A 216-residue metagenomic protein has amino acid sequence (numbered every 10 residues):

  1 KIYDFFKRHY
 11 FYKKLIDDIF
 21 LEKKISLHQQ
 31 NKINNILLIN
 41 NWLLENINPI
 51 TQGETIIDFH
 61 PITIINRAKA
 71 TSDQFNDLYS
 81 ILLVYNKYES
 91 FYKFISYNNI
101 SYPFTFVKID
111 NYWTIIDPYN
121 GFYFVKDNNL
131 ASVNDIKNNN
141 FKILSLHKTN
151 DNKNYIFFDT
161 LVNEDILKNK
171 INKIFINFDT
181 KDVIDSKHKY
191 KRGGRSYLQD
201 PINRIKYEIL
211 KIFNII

Functional and structural regions predicted by a protein language model:
K1-R67, N214: Secondary-structure boundary elements
S26, I36, N76, S80-I81 (+2 more regions): Small-side-chain structural scaffolding
K32, A68, S72, E164: Aromatic-acidic/polar surface patches that form glycan- and anion
K32-L37, V84-S90, D110-W113: Loop/turn elements at helix/coil->beta-strand transitions in domains of secreted/extracellular proteins
N46-F104, K108: Active-site neighborhood of thiol-dependent amide/isopeptide-bond enzymes
S101-P103, V107-I216: His-Asp-centered catalytic microenvironments across diverse enzyme cores, prominently the transglutaminase-like
